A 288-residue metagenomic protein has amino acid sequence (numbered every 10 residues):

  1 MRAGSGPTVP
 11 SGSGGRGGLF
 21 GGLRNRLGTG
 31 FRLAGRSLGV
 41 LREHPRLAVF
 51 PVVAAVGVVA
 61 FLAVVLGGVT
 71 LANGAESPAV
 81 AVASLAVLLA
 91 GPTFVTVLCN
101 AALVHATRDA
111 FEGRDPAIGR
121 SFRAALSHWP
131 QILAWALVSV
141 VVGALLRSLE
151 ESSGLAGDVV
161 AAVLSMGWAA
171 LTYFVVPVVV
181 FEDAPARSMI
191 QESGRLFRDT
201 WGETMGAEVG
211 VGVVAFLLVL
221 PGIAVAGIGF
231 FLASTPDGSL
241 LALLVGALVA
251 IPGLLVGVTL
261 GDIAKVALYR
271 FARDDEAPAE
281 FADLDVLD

Functional and structural regions predicted by a protein language model:
M1-D288: Hydrophobic alpha-helical membrane segments
